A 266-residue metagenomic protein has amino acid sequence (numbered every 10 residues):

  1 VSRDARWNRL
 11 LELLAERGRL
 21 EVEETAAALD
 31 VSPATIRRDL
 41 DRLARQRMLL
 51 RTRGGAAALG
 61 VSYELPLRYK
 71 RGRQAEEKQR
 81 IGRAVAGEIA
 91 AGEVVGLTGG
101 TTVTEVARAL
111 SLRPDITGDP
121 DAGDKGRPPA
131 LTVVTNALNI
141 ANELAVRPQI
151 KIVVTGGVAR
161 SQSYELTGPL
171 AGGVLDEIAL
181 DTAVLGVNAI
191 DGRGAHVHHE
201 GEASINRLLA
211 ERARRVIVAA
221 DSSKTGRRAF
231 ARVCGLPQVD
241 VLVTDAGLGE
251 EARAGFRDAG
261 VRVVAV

Functional and structural regions predicted by a protein language model:
S2-T101, A107-V134, I140, A145-Q149: HTH-adjacent hinge/linker in prokaryotic transcriptional regulators
S2-T25, D30-A34, R45, E77 (+2 more regions): Conserved phosphate- and dinucleotide-binding cores of soluble alpha/beta proteins, encompassing both enzyme active
